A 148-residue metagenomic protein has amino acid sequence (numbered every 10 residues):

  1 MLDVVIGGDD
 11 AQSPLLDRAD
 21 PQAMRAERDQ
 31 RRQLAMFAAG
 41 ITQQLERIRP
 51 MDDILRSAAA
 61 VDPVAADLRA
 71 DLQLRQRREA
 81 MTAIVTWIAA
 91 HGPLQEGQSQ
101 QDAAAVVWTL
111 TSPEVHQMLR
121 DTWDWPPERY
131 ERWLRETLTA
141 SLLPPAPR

Functional and structural regions predicted by a protein language model:
D3-E46, A104: Hydrophobic alpha-helical connector segments
I6, D10, P63, R77 (+3 more regions): Short alpha-helix boundary/capping elements
P21, L55-R56, L119: Generic hydrophobic alpha-helical segments
A35-R56, V64-H91, Q101-A105, L138-A140: Amphipathic alpha-helical packing segments from all-alpha helical-bundle domains
V61-D62, L134: Structured surface interface patches that mediate subunit assembly and partner/cofactor docking
D67, I88-T137, P145-R148: Hydrophobic/aromatic-rich alpha-helical bundle segments in the mid-to-C-terminal region
